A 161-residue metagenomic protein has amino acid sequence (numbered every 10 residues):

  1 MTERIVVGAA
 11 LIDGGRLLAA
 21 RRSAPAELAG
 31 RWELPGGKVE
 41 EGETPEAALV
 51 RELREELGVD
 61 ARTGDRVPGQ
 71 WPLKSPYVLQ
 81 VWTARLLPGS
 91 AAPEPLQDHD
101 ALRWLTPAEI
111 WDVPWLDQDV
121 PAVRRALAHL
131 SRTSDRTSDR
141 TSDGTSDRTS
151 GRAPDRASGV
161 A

Functional and structural regions predicted by a protein language model:
M1-L18, K38: Conserved N-terminal beta-strand and adjoining loop/helix that marks the start of the Nudix/MutT-like hydrolase domain
V6, E33, V81: Conserved beta-strand segments that form the floor/walls of ligand-binding pockets within enzyme and binding domains
I12-L17, P25, E40-E41, V59 (+1 more regions): Short, charged/polar surface micro-motifs in flexible loops or helix N-caps
R16-E55: Conserved Nudix-box catalytic region and its N-terminal flanking loop in Nudix hydrolases and closely related
R54-G64: A SAM-dependent methyltransferase catalytic signature shared across enzymes that methylate proteins
D60-A61, G69-P93, D98-E109, D119 (+1 more regions): Active-site-adjacent beta-strand/loop module that shapes the phosphate/pyrophosphate-binding cleft
S134-S158: Long, intrinsically disordered low-complexity tandem-repeat segments
